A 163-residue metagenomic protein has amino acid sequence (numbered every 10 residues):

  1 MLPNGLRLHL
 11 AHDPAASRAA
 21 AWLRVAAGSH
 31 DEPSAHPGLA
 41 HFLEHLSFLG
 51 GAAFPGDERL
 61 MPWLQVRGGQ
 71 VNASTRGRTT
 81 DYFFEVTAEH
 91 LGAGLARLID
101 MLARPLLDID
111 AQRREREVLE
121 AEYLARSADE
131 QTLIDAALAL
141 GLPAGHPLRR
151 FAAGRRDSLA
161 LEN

Functional and structural regions predicted by a protein language model:
M1-S17: N- or domain-start disorder-to-order transition segments that initiate the globular core
H12-D13, W22-R24, L140, L161: His/Glu-based metal-binding/catalytic segments typifying zinc-dependent metallopeptidases
A15, A20-E85, A128, R150-R155: M16/MPP (pitrilysin/insulinase) zinc-metallopeptidase core fold and M16-derived inactive scaffolds
A35, L39, G56, L60 (+6 more regions): Stable alpha-helical elements in mature extracytoplasmic
L49-A53, E85-V118: M16/insulysin-pitrilysin zinc metalloprotease superfamily fold
G50-G51, G94, M101, R126-N163: Scaffold signal of the M16-like zinc-metallopeptidase fold and its non-catalytic homologs
T75-F83, D110-A121, A125: Short, glycine/charge-rich beta-strand/loop segments that flank catalytic centers and engage negatively charged groups
